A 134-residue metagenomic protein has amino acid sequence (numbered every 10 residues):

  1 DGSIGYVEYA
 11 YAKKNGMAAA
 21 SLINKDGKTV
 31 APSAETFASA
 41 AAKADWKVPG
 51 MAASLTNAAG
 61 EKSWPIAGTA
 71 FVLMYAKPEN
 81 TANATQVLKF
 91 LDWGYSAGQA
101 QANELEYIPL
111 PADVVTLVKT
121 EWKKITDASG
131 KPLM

Functional and structural regions predicted by a protein language model:
D1-K43: Ligand-binding pocket segment of bilobal, Venus flytrap-like solute-binding proteins
S3-G5, N15, G50-A52, T56-A58 (+2 more regions): Residue-level detector of functional hotspots within protein domains
K14, A19, A34, A52 (+2 more regions): Generic secondary-structure boundary/loop-capping signal
F37-K62: Cyclophilin-type peptidyl-prolyl cis-trans isomerase
A58-K62, A67-M134: Extracellular/periplasmic juxtamembrane helices and adjacent flexible linkers that interface with membrane partners
